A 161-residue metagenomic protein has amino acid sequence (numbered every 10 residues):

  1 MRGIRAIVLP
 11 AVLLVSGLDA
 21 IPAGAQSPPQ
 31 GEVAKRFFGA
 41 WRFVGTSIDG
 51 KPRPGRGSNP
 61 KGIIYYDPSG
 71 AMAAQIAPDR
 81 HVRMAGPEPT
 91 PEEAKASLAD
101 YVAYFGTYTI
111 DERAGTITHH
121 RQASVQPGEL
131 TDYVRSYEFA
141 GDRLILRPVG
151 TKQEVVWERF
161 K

Functional and structural regions predicted by a protein language model:
M1-R5: Positively charged n-region of N-terminal signal peptides that target proteins for export
V8-A20: Bacterial N-terminal signal peptides
L18-K161: Lipid interaction determinants
